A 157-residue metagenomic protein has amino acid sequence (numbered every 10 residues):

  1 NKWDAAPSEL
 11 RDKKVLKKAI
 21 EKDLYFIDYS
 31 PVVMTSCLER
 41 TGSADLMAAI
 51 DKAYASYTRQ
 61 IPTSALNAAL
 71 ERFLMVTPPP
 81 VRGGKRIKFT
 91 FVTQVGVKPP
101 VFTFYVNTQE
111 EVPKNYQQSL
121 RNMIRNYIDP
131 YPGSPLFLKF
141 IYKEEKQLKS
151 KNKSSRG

Functional and structural regions predicted by a protein language model:
K2-G157: C-terminal-of-GTPase-core extension/linker across diverse P-loop GTPases
